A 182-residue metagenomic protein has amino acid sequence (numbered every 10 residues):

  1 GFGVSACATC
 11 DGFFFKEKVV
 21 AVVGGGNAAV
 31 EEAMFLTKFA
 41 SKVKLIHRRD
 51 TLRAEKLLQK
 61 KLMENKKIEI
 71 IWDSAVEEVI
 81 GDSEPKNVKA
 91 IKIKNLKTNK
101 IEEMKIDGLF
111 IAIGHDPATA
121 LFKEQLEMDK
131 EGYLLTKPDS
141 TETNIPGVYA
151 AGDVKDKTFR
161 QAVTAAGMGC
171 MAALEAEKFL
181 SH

Functional and structural regions predicted by a protein language model:
G1-F39, T136-P138: Glycine-rich dinucleotide-binding loop and its adjacent helix/turn
F2, N27, R53, F159-R160: Residues at secondary-structure transition points
S5, A21, K44-I46, I71 (+1 more regions): Hydrophobic/aromatic beta-strand patches that form the interior of the parallel beta-sheet core in alpha/beta enzyme
T9, G25, R48-D50, D153: Cofactor-binding loop segments of dinucleotide-utilizing enzymes, especially the Rossmann-like FAD- and NAD(P)+-binding
K16, E32-A33, E55, A120-F122 (+1 more regions): Short glycine-/acidic-enriched loop or helix-start segments at secondary-structure transitions that form or flank
V23, A112-I113, N144, A151: Short, well-ordered coil/turn residues at beta-beta hairpins and beta-strand->alpha-helix junctions within
V30-M34, I145, A151-H182: A conserved FAD-binding loop/helix module that cradles the flavin
K38-P138, I145, K178-H182: A Rossmann-like FAD-binding core segment of flavoenzymes
